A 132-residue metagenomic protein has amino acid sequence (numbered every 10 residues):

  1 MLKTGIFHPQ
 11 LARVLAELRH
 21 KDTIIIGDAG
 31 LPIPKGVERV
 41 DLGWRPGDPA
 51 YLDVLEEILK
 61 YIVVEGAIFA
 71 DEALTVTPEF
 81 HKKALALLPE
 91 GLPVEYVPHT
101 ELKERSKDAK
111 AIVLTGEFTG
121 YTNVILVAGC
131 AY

Functional and structural regions predicted by a protein language model:
M1-V37, D41-G43: Long, hydrophobic N-terminal alpha-helical segment
Q10-E17, E57, K83, N123-L126: Alpha-helical scaffold segments in soluble metabolic enzymes
R19-D22, G36-V37, V63-E65, K107-A109 (+1 more regions): Short coil/turn connectors at secondary-structure junctions
V37-G66: A phosphate-binding glycine/aspartate-rich beta-alpha loop in the early core of alpha/beta enzymes
R39-D41, P93-V94, I112: Conserved beta-strand scaffold positions in the cores of enzyme catalytic domains, especially in NTP/NDP-utilizing
I58-L102: Mid-chain, well-packed structural core segment of small domains
V97-V113: RNase H-like (RuvC/DEDD) metal-dependent nuclease/polynucleotide-processing core
A109-Y132: C-terminal edge-of-domain segments
